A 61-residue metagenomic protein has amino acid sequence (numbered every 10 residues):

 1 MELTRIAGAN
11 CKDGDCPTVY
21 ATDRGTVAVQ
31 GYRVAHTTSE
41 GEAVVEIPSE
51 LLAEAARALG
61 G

Functional and structural regions predicted by a protein language model:
M1-I6: Short Pro/Gly-enriched beta-strand edge/turn motifs at strand-loop
A7-C11: Short Gly/Pro-enriched turn/cap motifs at secondary-structure boundaries
K12-A43: A short, structured beta-strand/loop element
E40-G61: Helix-rich interaction surfaces within compact, conserved domain-sized segments that mediate assembly or partner
